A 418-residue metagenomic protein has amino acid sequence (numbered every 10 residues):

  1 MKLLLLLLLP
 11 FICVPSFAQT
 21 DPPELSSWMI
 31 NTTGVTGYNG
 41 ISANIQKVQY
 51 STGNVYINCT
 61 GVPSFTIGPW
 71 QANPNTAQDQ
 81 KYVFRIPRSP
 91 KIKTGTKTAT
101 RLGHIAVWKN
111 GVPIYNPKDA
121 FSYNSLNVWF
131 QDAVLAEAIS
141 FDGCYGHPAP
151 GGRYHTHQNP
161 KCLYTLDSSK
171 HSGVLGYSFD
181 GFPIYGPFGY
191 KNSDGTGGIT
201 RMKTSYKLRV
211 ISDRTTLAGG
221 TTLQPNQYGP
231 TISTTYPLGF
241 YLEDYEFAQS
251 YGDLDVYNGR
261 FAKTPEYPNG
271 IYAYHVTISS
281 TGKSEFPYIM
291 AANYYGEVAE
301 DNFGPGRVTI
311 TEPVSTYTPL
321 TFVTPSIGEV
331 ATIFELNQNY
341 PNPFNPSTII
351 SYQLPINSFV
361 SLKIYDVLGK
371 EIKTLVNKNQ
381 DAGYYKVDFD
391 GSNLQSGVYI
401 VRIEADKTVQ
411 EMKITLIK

Functional and structural regions predicted by a protein language model:
M1-T20: Bacterial Sec-dependent N-terminal signal peptides
Q19-L135, D142: Solvent-exposed N-terminal domain segments of exported/luminal and surface proteins
A99-P183, F188-K191: Extracellular-facing segments of soluble proteins and assemblies that are Gly/Ser/Thr-biased and enriched in aromatics
G111, I278-S326: A recurrent domain-boundary module in secreted/ectodomain proteins
G152, G270, G383, Q395-V398: A glycine-anchored, Pro-Gly-centered beta-turn/N-cap motif
F182, T196-D301: Extended, compositionally biased non-globular segments
T324-Y340, F344-I364, K386-F389: Glycine-centered coil/turn sites that cap beta-strands in beta-rich domains
D388, S392, S396-K418: C-terminal tail/sorting-segment detector
